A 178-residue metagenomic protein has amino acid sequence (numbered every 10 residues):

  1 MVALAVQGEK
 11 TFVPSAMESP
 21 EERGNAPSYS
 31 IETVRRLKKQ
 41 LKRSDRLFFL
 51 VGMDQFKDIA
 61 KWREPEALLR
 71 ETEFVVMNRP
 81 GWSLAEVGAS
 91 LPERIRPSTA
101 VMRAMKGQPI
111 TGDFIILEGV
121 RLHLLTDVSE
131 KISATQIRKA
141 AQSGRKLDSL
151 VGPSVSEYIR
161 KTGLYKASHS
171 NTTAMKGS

Functional and structural regions predicted by a protein language model:
M1-S178: Nucleotidyltransferase catalytic core that binds NTPs
